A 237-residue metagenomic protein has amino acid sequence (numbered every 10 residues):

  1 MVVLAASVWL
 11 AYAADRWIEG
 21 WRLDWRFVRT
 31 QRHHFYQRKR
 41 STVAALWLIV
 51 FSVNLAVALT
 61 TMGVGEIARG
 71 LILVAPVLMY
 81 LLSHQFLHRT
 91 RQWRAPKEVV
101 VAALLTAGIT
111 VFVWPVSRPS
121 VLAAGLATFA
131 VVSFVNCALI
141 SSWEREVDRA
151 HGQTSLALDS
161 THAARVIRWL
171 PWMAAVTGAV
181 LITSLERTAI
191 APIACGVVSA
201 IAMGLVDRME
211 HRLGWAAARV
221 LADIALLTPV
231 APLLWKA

Functional and structural regions predicted by a protein language model:
M1-V3, N54-R69, I109-A127, A179-A191 (+1 more regions): Helix-coil boundary and interhelical linker segments in multi-pass alpha-helical membrane proteins
A6-W21, A75-L87, T128-R145, A200-R208: Transmembrane alpha-helical segments that form the membrane-embedded catalytic/substrate-channel core of multi-pass
Y12-W47, V132-M173: Solvent-exposed interhelical
H33-R40, E98-V113, L158-A163, V220-W235: Small-residue-rich segments of transmembrane alpha-helices in multi-pass membrane proteins, especially helix faces
Q37-V113: Intramembrane alpha-helical segments
E98-I140, R145: Functional transmembrane core segments of multi-pass inner-membrane proteins
H151-G204: Glycine/small-residue-rich hydrophobic helix-like segments
I193-A237: Extended hydrophobic alpha-helices typical of membrane-associated regions
